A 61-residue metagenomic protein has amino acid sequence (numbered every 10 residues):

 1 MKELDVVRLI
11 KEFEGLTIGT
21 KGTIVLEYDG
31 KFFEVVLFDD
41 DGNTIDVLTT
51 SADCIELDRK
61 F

Functional and structural regions predicted by a protein language model:
K2-F61: Basic/aromatic-rich interaction segments and small domains that mediate binding to polyanionic partners
